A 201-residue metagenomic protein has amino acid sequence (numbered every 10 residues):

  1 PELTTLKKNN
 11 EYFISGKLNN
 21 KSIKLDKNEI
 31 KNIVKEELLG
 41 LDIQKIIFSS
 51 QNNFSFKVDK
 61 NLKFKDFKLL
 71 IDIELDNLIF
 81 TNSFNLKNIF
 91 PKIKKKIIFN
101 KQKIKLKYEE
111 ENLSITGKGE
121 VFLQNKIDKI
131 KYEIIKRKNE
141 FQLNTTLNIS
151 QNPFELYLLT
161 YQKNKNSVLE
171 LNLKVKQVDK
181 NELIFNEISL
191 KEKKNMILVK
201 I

Functional and structural regions predicted by a protein language model:
P1-I201: Membrane-proximal interfacial segments on either side of biological membranes
